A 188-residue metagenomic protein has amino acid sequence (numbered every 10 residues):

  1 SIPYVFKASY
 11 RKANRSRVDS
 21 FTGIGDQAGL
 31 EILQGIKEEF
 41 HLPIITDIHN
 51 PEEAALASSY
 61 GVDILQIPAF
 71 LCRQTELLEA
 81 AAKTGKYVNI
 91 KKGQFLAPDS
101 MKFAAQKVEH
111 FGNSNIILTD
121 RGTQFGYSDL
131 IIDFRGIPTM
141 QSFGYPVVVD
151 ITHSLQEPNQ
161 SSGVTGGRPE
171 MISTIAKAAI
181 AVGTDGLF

Functional and structural regions predicted by a protein language model:
S1, I24-E31, G166-T174: Glycine-rich anion/phosphate-binding loops
S1, N14, V18, E109-F111 (+1 more regions): Catalytic-site microenvironment of enzymes that process N-acetyl-hexosamine-containing cell-wall polysaccharides
P3-S9, P43-I48, V149-I151, D185-F188: Short beta-strand segments at enzyme active-site cores
Y4-D26: Glycine-rich, proline-tolerant flexible connector loops at the mouths of alpha/beta enzymes
D19-I45, A80-Y87, G136-V149, A178: Alpha-helix-loop-beta-strand connector modules within alpha/beta enzyme cores
T22-G25, E39-A54, D63-E76, Y87-P98 (+1 more regions): Catalytic beta/alpha-barrel core
A57: Conserved structured catalytic cores and adjacent interaction surfaces of nucleotide-binding/hydrolyzing enzymes
T84-F188: Catalytic alpha/beta core domains of metabolic enzymes, predominantly
